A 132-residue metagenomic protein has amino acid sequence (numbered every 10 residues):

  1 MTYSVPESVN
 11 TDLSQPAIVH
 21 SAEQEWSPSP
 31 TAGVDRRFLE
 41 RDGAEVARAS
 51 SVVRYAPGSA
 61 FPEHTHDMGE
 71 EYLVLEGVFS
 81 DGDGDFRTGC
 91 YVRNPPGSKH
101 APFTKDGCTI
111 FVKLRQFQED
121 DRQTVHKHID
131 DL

Functional and structural regions predicted by a protein language model:
M1-E45, V125-L132: A short, N-terminal "cap"/entry segment at the start of jelly-roll beta-barrel domains of the cupin/DSBH fold
V34, D85, P96-R122: Ligand-binding loop in jelly-roll beta-barrel domains
D35-R37, E45-V52, P62-E63: Intrinsic, low-complexity N-terminal interaction/targeting segments
A47-A49, T65-D67, D85-F86, T104-D106: Short glycine/proline-enriched turns and hinge-like loops at secondary-structure junctions
A56-S59, E63-D81, T88: Glycine- and acidic-residue-biased ligand/ion/polar-headgroup-sensing regions
